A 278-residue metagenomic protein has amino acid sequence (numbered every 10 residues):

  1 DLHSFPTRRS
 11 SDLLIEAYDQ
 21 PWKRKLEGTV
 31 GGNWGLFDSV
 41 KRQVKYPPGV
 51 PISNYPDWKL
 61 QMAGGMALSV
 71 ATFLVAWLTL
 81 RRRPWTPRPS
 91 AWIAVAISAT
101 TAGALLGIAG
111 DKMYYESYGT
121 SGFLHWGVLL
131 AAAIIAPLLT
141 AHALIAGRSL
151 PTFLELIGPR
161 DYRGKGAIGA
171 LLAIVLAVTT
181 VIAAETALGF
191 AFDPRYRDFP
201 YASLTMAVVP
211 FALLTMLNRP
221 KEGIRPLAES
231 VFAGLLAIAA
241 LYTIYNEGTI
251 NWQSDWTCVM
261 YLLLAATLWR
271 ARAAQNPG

Functional and structural regions predicted by a protein language model:
H3-S10: Short, small-residue-biased leader/transition segments that mark boundaries at the very start of proteins
L13-I15, P48-Y55, T72-L74: Low-complexity, flexible helical/coil segments
L14-K41: Aromatic/acidic polysaccharide-binding cleft in carbohydrate-active enzymes
K25-V30, W58-A71, Y115-S121, L150-P159: Surface-exposed amphipathic alpha-helical tracts and adjacent flexible/coil segments at the periphery of soluble enzymes
S39-Q61: Short, aromatic-rich amphipathic segments at membrane interfaces that lie adjacent to a transmembrane helix or signal
G49, F73-A76, P89-A91, T101: Long, internal scaffold/assembly segments composed of regular secondary structure
D57-R81, L129-I135: Selective detector of the "anchor" transmembrane alpha-helix that sits immediately C-terminal
W85-G278: Alpha-helical transmembrane segments of integral membrane proteins
